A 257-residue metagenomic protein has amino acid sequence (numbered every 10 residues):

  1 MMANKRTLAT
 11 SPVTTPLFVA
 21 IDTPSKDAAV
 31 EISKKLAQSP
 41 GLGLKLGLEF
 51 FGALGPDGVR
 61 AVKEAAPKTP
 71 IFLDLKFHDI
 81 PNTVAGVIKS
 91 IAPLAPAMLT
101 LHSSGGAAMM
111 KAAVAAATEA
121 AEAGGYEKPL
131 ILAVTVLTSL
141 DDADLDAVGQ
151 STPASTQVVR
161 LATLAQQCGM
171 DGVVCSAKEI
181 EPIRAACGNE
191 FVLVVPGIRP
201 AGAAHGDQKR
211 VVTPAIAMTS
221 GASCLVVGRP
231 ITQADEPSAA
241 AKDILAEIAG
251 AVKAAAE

Functional and structural regions predicted by a protein language model:
M1-E31, A123-K128, E181, A185-G188 (+2 more regions): N-terminal amphipathic alpha-helix/helix-capping segment at the start of soluble metabolic enzymes
T7-S11, E31-S39, D57-K68, K89-P93 (+3 more regions): Acidic (Asp/Glu)-rich catalytic clusters
T14, D79, T83-V87, A92-D171 (+3 more regions): Conserved anion-binding
F18, K45, F72, A97-T100 (+3 more regions): Conserved beta-strand positions in the central sheet of alpha/beta enzyme cores
V19, L44, K76, L99 (+5 more regions): Conserved, mostly hydrophobic/aromatic
A53-P56, S176-V226: A C-terminal functional module that forms or caps the active site or interfaces directly with catalytic machinery
L94-A107, P200, Q208-A240: Glycine-rich phosphate-binding active-site loops on the catalytic face of alpha/beta enzymes
M110-A120, M218, I231-E257: C-terminal helical cap(s) of enzyme catalytic domains, especially alpha/beta-barrels
